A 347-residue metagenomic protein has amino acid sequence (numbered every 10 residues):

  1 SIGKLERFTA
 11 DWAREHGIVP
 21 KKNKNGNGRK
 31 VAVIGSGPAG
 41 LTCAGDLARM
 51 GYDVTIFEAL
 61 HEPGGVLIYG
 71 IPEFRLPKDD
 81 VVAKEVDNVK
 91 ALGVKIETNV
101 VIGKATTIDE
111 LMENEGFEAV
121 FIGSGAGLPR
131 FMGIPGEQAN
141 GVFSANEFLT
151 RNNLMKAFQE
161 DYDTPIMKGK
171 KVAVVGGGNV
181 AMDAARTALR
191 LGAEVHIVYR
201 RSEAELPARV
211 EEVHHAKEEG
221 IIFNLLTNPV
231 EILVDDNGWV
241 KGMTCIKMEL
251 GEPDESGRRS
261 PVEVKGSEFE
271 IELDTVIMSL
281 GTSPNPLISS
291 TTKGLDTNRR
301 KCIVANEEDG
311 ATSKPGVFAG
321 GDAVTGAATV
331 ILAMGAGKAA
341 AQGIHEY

Functional and structural regions predicted by a protein language model:
L5, T9-N25, V82, D87-V101 (+3 more regions): Glycine-rich dinucleotide-binding loop and its adjacent helix/turn
E6, A10-M50: Extended interfacial segments that mediate partner engagement and assembly in macromolecular machines
N25-I34, V86-I134, E231-T244, E249-E252 (+2 more regions): Feature captures the FAD/FMN-dependent oxidoreductase FAD-binding
V33-I102, R130-E137, E147, D183-I232 (+2 more regions): Beta1-alpha1 glycine-rich phosphate/pyrophosphate-binding loop at the start of Rossmann-like nucleotide-binding domains
I34-P38, G176-G178, D322: Glycine-rich Rossmann-fold phosphate-binding loop(s) that bind the pyrophosphate of adenine dinucleotide cofactors
Q138-G169, P253-A327: FAD-site-proximal beta/loop scaffold in flavoenzymes
I166-R201, E205, V264, F269-T275 (+5 more regions): Long hydrophobic segments that form regular secondary structure
A184, A323-Y347: A conserved FAD-binding loop/helix module that cradles the flavin
